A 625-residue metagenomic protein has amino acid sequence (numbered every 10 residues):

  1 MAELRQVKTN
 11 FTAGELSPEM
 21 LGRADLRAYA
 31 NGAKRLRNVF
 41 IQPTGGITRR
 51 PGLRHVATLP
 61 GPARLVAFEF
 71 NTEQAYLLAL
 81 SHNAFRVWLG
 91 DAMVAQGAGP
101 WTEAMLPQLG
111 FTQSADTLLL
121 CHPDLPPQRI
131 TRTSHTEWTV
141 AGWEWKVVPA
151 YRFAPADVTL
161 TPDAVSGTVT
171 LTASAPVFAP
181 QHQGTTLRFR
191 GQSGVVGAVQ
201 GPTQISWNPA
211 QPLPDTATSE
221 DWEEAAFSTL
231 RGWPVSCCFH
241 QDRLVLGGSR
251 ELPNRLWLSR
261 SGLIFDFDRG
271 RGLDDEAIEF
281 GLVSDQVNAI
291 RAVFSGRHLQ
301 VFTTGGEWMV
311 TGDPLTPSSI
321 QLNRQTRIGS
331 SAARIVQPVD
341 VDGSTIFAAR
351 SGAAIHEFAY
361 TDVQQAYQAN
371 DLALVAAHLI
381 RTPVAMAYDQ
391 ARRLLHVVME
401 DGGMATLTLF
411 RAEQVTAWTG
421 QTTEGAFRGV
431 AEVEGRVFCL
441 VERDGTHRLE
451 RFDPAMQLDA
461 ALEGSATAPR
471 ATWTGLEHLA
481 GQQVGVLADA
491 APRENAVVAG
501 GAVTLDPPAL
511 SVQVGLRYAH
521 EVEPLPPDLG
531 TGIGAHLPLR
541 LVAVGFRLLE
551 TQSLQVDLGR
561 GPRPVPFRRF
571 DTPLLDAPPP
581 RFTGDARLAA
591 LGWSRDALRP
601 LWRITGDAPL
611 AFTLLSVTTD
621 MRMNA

Functional and structural regions predicted by a protein language model:
M1-M93, R129, T133-T168, E220-F294 (+4 more regions): N-terminal beta-propeller domains
E3-R27, V94-L109, V147-V165, A175-W233 (+3 more regions): Small/polar beta-strand repeat architecture
L80, W101-Q128, V301-F302: Elongated alpha-helical scaffolds
F85-W88, M309, L554-R569: Short, surface-exposed beta-strand/strand-loop-strand elements in extracellular ectodomains
V94-Q96, R132, E137-D221, A369-H378 (+2 more regions): Autoprocessing Asn-cyclization modules and mimics
W101-G110, L574-L601, T605-A608: Beta-sandwich interaction modules
P214-S228, A499-T531, D607-M621: Surface-exposed interaction regions enriched in Ser/Thr/Asp/Glu that occur as long low-complexity tracts or repetitive
R243, S284-V301, G305-G485: Beta-sheet-dominated scaffold domains
